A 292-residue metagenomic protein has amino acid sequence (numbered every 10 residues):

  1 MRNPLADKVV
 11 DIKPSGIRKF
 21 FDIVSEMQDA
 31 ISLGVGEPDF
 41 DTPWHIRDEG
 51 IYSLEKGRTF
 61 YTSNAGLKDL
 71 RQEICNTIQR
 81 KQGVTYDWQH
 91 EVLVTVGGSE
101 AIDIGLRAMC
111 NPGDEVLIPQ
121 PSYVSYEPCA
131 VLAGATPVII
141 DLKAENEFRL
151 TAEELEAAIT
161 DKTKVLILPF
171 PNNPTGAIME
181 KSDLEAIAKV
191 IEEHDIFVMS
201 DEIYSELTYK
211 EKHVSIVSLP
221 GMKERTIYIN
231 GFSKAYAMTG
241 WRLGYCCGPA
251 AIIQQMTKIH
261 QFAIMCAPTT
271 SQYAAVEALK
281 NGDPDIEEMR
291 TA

Functional and structural regions predicted by a protein language model:
L5-G97, I104, A278-N281, E287: N-terminal small-domain helix-loop-helix segment of the aminotransferase-like
M27, A133, E193-H194: Helix C-cap/helix->beta junction micro-motif
L33, L166, D201, T226-I229 (+1 more regions): Structural scaffold positions in well-ordered secondary structure
Y86-V92, P112-E115, K162, K223-T226: Short acidic capping loops at alpha-helix termini that bridge into adjacent secondary structure
A108-A130: Conserved PLP-anchoring active-site segment centered on the Schiff-base-forming lysine
V131-V138: A short helix-loop-beta submotif of the ANL/AMP-binding
V138, L142-K210: Active-site phosphate-binding strand-loop segment of PLP-dependent enzymes
K223-T291: Conserved core segment of the aminotransferase class I/II
